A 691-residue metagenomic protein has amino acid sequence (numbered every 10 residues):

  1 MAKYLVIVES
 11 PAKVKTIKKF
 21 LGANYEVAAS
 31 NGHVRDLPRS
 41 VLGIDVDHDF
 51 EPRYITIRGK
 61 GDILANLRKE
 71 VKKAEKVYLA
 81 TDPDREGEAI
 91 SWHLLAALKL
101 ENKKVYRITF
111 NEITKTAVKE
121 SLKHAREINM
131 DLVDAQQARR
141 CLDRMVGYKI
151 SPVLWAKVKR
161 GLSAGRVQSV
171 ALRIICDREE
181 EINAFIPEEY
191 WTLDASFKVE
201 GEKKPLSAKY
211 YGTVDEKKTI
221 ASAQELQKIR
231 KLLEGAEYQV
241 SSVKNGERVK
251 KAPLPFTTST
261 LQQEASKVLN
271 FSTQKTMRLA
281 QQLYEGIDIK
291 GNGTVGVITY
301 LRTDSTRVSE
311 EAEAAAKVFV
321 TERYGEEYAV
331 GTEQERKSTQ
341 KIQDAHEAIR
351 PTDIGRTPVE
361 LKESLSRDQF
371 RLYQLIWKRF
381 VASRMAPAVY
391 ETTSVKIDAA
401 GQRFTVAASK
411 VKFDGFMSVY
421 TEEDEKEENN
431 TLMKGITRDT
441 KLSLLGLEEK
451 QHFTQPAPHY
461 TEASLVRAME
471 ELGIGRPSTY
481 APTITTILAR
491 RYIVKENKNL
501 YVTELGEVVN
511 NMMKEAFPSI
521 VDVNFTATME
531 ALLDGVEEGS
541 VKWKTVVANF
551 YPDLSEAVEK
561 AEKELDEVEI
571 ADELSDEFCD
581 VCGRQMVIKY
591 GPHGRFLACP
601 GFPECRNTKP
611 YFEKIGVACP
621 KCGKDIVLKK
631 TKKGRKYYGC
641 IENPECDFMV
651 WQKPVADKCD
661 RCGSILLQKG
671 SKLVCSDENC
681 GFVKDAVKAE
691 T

Functional and structural regions predicted by a protein language model:
M1-Q137, Y211-G212, I220, Q227 (+1 more regions): Intrinsically disordered, low-complexity regulatory segments
A2-L5, T16, Y25, A97 (+7 more regions): Basic, low-complexity terminal or inter-domain segments flanking catalytic cores
T16-F20, N66, E70, A89-A97 (+10 more regions): Alpha-helical scaffold elements adjacent to nucleotide-binding pockets in ATP/GTP-utilizing enzyme cores
N111-T116, T258-S259, L279-E285, N292-R302 (+2 more regions): Short, conserved phosphate-binding/catalytic loop or strand-edge motifs used in phosphoryl-/nucleotidyl-transfer
I113-A195, N245-G246: C-terminal or mid-to-C-terminal helical accessory/interaction module adjacent to the motor/catalytic core
R139-I150, V167, A195-V199, R248-T260 (+6 more regions): Core structural elements
D215-L254, T440: Metal- or metallocofactor-binding catalytic centers and their adjacent structured scaffolds across diverse enzyme
T260-S272, V466-R476: Short helix-coil junctions and helix-kink-helix linkers
